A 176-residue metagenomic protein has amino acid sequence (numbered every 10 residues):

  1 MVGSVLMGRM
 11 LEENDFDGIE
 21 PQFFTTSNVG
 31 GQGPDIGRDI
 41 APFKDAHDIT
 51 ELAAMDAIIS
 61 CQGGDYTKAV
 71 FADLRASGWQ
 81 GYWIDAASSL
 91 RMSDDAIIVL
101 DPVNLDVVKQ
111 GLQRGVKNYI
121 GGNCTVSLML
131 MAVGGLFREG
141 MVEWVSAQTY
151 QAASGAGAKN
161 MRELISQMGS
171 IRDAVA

Functional and structural regions predicted by a protein language model:
M1-A176: N-terminal Rossmann-like NAD(P) cofactor-binding subdomain of oxidoreductases, focused on the glycine-rich
